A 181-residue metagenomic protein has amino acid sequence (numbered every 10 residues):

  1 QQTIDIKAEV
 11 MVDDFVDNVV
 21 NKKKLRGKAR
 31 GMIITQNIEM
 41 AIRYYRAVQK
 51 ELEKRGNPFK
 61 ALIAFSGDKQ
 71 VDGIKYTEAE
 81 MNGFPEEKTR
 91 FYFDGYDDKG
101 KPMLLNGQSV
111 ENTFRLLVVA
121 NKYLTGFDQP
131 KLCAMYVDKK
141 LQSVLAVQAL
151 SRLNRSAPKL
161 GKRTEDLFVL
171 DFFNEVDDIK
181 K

Functional and structural regions predicted by a protein language model:
Q1-K181: RecA-like P-loop NTPase motor core of helicase/translocase proteins
